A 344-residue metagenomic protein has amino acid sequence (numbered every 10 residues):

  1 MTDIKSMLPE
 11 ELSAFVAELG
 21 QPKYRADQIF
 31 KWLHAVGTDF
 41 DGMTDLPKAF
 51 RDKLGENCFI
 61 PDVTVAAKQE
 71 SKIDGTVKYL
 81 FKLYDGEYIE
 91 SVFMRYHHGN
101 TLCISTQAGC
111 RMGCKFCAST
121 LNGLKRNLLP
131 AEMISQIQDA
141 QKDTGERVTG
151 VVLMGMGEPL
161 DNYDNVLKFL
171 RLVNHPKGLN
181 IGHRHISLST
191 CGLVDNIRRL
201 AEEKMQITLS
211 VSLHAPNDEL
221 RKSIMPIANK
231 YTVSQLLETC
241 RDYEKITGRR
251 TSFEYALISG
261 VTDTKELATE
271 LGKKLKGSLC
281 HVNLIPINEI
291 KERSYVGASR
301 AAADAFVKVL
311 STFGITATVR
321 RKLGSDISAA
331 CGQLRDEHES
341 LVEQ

Functional and structural regions predicted by a protein language model:
M1-I89, R241-R250, Y255-Q344: Auxiliary Fe-S-binding modules of radical SAM enzymes
V77, I89, N100-I104, M112 (+1 more regions): Generic beta-strand structural signal
L83, M94-R95: Phospho-regulated, low-complexity intrinsically disordered regions of nuclear gene-regulatory and chromatin-associated
E87, H97, C191-D195: Short beta->alpha connector loops
F93-M94, N165: Residue-level structural signal for beta-strand termini and adjacent loop
R95-E132: Canonical Radical SAM [4Fe-4S] cluster-binding loop centered on the CxxxCxxC motif and its immediate flanking residues
T120-G150: Conserved alpha-helical substructure of the radical SAM core
Q141-G150, G155-F313, A317: Conserved AdoMet/S-adenosylmethionine-binding subsite of the radical SAM
